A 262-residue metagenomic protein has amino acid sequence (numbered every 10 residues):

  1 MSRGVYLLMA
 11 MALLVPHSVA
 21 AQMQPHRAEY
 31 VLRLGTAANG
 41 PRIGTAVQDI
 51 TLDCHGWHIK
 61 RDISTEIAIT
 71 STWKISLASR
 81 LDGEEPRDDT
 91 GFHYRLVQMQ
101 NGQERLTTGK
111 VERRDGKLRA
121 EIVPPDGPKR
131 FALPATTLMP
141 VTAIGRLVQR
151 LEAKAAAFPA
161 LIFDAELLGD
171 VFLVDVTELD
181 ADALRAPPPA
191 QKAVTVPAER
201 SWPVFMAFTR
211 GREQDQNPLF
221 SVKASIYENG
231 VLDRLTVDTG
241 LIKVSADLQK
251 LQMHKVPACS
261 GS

Functional and structural regions predicted by a protein language model:
M1-V5: Positively charged n-region of N-terminal signal peptides that target proteins for export
Y6-P16: Bacterial N-terminal signal peptides
V19-K74: N-terminal cleavable signal peptides for secretion/export
A21-M23, D49-H58, E84-T90, T195-P197 (+1 more regions): A short, structured loop/turn motif at beta-sheet edges
E29-T36, R61-E66, Y94-M99, V204-E213: Short beta-strand segments that buttress and anchor functional surface loops
T45-I50, A78-E85, V222-S225: Hydrophobic/aromatic beta-strand elements that line small-molecule binding cavities or substrate pockets in beta-rich
R61-D115: Hydrophobic/aromatic-rich structural module bridging two neighboring secondary-structure elements via a short loop
V97-S262: Mature, soluble, non-transmembrane domains
